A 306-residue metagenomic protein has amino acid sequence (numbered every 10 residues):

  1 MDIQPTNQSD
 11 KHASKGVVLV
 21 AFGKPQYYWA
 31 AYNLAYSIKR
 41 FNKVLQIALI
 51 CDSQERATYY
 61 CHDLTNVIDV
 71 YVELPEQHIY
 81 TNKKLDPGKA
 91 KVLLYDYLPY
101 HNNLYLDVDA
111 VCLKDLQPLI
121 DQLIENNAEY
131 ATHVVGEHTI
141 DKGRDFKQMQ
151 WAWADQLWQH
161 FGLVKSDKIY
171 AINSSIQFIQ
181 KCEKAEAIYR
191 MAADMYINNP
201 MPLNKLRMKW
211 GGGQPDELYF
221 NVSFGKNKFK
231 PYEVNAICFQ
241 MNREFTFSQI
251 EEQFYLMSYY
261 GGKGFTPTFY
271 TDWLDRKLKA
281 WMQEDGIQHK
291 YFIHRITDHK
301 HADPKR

Functional and structural regions predicted by a protein language model:
M1-I79, G211-Q214, K226, Y260-F265 (+1 more regions): N-terminal anchoring/stem segment of glycosyltransferases
W29-Y32, Y36, K89, L93 (+2 more regions): A structural signal for well-ordered alpha-helical segments within the folded catalytic domains of diverse enzymes
N33, L74-L106, L113-Q122, M257: A conserved donor-nucleotide-binding helix/loop in the catalytic core of Leloir-type glycosyltransferases
N42, L98-P99, N127, N227: A structural signal for short coil/turn segments at secondary-structure junctions
Q54, L98-Y100, Q180-K184: Short loop segments at secondary-structure junctions
Q77-L85, T139-D145, F265-F269: Short, charged, surface-exposed secondary-structure boundary motifs
K114-W153: Conserved donor-nucleotide/metal-binding helix-loop-beta segment in metal-dependent transferases, i.e., the alpha-helix
G162-G264: Catalytic core and acceptor-binding pocket of nucleotide-sugar-dependent glycosyltransferases
